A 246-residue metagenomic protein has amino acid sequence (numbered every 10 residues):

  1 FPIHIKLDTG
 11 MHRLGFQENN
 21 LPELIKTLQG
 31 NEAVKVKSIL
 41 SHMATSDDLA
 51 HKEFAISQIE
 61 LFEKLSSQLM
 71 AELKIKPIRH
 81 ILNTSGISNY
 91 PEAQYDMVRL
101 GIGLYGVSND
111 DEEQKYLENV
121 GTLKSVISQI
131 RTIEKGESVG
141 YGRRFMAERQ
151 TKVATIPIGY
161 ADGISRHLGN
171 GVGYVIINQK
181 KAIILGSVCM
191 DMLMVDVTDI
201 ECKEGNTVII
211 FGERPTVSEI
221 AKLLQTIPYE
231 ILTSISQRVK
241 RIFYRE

Functional and structural regions predicted by a protein language model:
F1-P2, T9-V126, I133-E134: Active-site loop/helix belt of alpha/beta enzymes
H4, A93, V172-I176: Amphipathic repeat-derived elements
L7-T9, T84, I158, E213: Residues immediately flanking
T132-E246: C-terminal accessory subdomain/extension
